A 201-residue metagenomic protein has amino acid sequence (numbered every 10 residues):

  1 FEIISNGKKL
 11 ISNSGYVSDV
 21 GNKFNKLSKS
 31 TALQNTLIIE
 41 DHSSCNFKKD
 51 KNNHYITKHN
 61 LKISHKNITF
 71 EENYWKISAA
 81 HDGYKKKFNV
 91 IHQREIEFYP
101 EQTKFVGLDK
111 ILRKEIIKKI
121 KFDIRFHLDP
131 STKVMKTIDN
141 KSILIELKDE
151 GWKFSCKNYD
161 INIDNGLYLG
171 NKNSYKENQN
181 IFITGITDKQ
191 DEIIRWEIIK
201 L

Functional and structural regions predicted by a protein language model:
F1-D19, N25-K26: Low-complexity, glycine/alanine/valine/leucine- and proline-rich hydrophobic stretches
Y16-L201: CBM-like, beta-strand-rich accessory domains located in the C-terminal region of large, secreted polysaccharide-active
